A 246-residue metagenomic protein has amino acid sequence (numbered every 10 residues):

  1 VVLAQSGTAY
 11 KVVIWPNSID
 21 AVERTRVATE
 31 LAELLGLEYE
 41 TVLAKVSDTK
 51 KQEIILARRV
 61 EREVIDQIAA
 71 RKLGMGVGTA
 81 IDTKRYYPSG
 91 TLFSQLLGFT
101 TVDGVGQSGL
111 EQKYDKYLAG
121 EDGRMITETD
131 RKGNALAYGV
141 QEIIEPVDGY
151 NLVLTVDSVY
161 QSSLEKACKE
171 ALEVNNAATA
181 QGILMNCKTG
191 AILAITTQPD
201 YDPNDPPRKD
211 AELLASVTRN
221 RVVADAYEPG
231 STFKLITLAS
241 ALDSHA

Functional and structural regions predicted by a protein language model:
V1-Q5, I19-E23, T29-T41, L73-G78 (+6 more regions): Bacterial peptidoglycan biogenesis and beta-lactam-recognition machinery
A4-G7, I14, R26-E33, A44-G149: Small/polar-residue-rich segments within soluble enzyme cores
Y10-V27, D200-R219: A short, polar/charged loop-to-alpha-helix boundary motif
E23, V27, V60, V156 (+1 more regions): Short amphipathic alpha-helical segments
T41-K51, K84, A177-T189: Acidic/histidine-enriched alpha-helical segments
L56, Y201, V223: Short clusters of hydrophobic/aromatic residues that line enzyme substrate/ligand-binding pockets
V60, T83, T100, S158-Y160 (+3 more regions): Short, flexible loop/turn elements at secondary-structure junctions
I144-K188, P206-A246: Active-site loop and adjoining helix of the penicillin-binding protein/serine DD-peptidase-beta-lactamase fold
